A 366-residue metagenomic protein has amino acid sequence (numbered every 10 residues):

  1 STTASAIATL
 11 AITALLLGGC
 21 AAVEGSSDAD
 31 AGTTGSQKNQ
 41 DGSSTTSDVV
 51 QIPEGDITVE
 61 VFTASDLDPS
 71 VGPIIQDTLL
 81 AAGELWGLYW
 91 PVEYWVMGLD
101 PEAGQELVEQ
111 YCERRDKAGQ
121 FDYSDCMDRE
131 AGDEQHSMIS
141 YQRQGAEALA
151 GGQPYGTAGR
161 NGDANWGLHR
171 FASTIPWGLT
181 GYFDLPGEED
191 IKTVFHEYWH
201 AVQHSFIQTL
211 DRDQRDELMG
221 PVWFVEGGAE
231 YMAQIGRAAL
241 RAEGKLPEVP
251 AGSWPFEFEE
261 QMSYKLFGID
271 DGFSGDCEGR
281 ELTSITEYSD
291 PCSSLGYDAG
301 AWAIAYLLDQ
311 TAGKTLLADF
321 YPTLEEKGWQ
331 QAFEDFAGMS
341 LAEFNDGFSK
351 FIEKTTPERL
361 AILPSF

Functional and structural regions predicted by a protein language model:
S1-I7: Bacterial N-terminal signal peptides that target proteins for export
A8-G18: Bacterial N-terminal signal peptides
C20-A31: Bacterial lipoprotein signal-peptidase II cleavage site
A31-T63: N-terminal low-complexity, Pro/Thr/Ser-rich intrinsically disordered segments that act as propeptides or flexible
V50-P69, T174-T180, I285, K327-Q330: Acidic/histidine-rich, surface-exposed loop or edge segments in extracytoplasmic proteins
T63-A158, I191, F195-Y198, S205 (+1 more regions): Zn2+-dependent metallopeptidase catalytic core
A150-M262: Zinc-dependent metallopeptidase catalytic helix centered on the HExxH motif and its immediate flanking segment
Q214-D298, Q310, F320-F366: Acidic/His/Gly-enriched intrinsically disordered linker/tail segments that often contain short helix/coil "MoRF-like"
